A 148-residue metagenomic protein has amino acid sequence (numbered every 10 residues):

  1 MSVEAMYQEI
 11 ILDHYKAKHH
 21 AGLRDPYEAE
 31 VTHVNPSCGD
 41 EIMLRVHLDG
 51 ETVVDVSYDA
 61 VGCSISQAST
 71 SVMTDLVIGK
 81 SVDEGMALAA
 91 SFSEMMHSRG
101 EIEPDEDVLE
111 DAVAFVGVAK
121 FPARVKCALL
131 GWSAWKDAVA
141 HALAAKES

Functional and structural regions predicted by a protein language model:
M1-G22, K80-S148: C-terminal binding/interaction regions
A17-A60: Structured beta-strand/loop patches that form or line metal/cofactor-binding pockets in enzymes
C38, I65, K120-R124: Secondary-structure capping and boundary motifs in well-ordered enzyme cores
I42, S71, K126, L130: Active-site phosphate/pyrophosphate-handling residues
A60-A68: Short, thiol/selenol-centered motifs that function as redox-active sites or metal-ligating centers
S69-S81: Alpha-helical support elements that line or immediately flank enzyme active sites and cofactor-binding pockets
